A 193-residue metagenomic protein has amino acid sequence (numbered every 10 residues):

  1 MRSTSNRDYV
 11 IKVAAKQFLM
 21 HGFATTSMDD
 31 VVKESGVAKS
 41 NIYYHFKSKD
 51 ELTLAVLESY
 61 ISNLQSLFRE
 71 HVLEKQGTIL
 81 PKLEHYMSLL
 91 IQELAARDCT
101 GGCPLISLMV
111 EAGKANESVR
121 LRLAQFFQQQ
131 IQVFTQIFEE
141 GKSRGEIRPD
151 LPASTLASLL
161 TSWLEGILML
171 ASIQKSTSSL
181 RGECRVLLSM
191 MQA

Functional and structural regions predicted by a protein language model:
Y9, V13-E51, A55: Helix-turn-helix
A55, E70-T100, A153-L160: Hydrophobic alpha-helical connector segments
E58-Q65: Short, basic, alpha-helical segments at the C-terminal edge of helix-turn-helix-like DNA-binding modules
L80-P81, L121-Q125, S143-L159, S178: All-alpha amphipathic helical-bundle segments outside canonical DNA-binding/catalytic cores that form hydrophobic
K82, A96-S118: Amphipathic alpha-helical segments used for helix-helix packing
H85-E93, Q128-E140, R144, W163 (+1 more regions): C-terminal peripheral helix-coil segments that are non-catalytic and often amphipathic
I106, P149-L170, V186-S189: Hydrophobic alpha-helical segments that form the core of small-molecule binding pockets and/or dimer interfaces
